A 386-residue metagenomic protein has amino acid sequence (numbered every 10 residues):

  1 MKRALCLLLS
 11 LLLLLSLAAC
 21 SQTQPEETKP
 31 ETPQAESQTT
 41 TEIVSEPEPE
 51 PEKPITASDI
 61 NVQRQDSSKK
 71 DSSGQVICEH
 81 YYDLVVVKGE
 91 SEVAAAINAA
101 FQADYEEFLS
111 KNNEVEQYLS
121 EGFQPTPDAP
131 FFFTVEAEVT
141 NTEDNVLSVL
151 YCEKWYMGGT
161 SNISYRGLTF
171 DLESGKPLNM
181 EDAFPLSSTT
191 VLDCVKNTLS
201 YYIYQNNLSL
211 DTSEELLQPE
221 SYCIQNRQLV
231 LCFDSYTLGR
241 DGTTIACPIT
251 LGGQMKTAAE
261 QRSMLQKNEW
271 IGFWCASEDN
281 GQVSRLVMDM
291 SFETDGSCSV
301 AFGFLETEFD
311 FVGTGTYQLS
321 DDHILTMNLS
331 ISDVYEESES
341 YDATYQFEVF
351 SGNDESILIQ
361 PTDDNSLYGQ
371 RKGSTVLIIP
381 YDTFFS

Functional and structural regions predicted by a protein language model:
K2-S10, L14: Sec-dependent signal peptide recognition, specifically the positively charged N-region followed immediately by
S16-A19: C-terminal motif of bacterial Sec signal peptides marking the signal peptidase cleavage site
S21-E31, E36, E42-I271, F311 (+1 more regions): Compositionally biased intrinsically disordered regions enriched in Thr/Gly
T134-V139, R166-T169, V287-F292, V312-Q318 (+1 more regions): Hydrophobic/aromatic beta-strand elements that line small-molecule binding cavities or substrate pockets in beta-rich
L150-Y156, D234-Y236, A276-D279, D295-F304 (+2 more regions): Generic short beta-strand segments
L265-L286, G315-Y317: Tryptophan-anchored aromatic micro-motifs
V283-T326: N-terminal glycine/threonine-rich, aromatic-flanked beta-hairpin/loop signature
I324-S386: Beta-sheet ligand-binding and adhesion/scaffold domains
